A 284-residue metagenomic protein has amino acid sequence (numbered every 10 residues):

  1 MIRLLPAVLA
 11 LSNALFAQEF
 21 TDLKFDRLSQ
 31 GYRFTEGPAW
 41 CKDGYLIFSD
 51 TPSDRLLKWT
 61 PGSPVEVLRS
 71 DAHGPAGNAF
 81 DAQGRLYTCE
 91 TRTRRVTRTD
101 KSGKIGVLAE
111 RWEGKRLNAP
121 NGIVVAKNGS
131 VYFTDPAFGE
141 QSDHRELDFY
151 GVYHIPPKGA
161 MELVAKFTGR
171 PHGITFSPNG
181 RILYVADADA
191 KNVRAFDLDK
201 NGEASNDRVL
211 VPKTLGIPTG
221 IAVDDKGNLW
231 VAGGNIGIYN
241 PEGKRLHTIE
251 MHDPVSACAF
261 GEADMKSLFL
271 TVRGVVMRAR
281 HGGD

Functional and structural regions predicted by a protein language model:
R3-A14: Bacterial N-terminal signal peptides
L15-K24, D43, S53: Blade/loop signatures of beta-propeller domains
K24, Q30-Y45, D71-E90, R95 (+8 more regions): Beta-rich, blade/repeat-based domains predominating in secreted/periplasmic proteins but also intracellular
K24-F25, S63-E66, K104-G106, G159-L163 (+2 more regions): Predominantly a core beta-strand signature of beta-propeller blades across repeat-based propeller domains
Y45-R69: Beta-propeller domains
S53, T93, E146-Y150, A190 (+1 more regions): A detector of repeated loop/turn-to-beta-strand junctions in beta-rich toroidal repeat architectures
R55-L57, R95-T97, Y150-Y153, N192-R194 (+2 more regions): A short loop-to-beta-strand structural motif that recurs across blades of beta-propeller domains
F196-E203, H281-D284: Short loop/turn segments immediately following beta-strands, especially the blade-tip and inter-blade linker loops
